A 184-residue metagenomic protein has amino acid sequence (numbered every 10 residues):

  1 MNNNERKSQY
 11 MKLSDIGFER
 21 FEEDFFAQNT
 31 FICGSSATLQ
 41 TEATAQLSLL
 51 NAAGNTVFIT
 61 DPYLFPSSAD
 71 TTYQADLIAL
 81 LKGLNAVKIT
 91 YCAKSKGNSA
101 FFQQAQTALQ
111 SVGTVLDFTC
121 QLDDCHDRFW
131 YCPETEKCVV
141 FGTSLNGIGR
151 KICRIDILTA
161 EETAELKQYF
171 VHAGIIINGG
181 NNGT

Functional and structural regions predicted by a protein language model:
M1-L47, Y63-T184: PLD/PLD-like phosphodiesterase catalytic module centered on the HKD motif
L49-T56: Secondary-structure "cap/kink" motif recognition
